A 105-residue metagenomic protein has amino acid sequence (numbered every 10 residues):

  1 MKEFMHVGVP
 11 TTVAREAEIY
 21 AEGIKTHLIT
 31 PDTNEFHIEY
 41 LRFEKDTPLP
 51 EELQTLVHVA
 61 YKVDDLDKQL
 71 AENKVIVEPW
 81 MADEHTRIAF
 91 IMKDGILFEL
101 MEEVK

Functional and structural regions predicted by a protein language model:
M1-L49, K74-K105: Vicinal oxygen chelate
E52-W80: Mid-chain, well-packed structural core segment of small domains
